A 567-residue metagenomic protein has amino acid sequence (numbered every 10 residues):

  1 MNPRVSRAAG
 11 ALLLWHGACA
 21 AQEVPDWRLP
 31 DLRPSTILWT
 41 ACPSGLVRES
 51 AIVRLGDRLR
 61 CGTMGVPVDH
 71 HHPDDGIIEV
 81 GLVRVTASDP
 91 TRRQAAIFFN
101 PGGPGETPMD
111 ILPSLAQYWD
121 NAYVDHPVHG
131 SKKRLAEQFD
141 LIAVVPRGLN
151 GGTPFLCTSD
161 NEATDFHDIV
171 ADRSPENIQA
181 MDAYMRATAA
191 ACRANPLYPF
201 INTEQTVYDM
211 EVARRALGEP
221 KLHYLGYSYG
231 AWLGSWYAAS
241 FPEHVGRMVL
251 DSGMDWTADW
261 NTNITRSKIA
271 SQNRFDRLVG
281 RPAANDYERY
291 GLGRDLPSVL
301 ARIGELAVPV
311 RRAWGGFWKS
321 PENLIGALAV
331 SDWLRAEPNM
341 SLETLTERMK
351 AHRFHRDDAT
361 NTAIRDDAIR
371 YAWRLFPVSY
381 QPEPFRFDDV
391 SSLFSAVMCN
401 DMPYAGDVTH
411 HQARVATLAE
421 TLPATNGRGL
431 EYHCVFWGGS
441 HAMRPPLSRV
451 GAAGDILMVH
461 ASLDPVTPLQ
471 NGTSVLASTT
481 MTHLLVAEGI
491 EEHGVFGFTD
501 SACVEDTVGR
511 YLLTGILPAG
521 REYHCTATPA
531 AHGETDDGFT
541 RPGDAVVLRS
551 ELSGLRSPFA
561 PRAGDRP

Functional and structural regions predicted by a protein language model:
A20-A171, N177, G438-A442, H483 (+1 more regions): Catalytic-loop region of hydrolases
P30-D31, P297-A453, A531, A545-P567: Alpha/beta-hydrolase fold active-site neighborhood
C157, N161-F166, W236-S298, R353-F354: A catalytic-pocket lid/entrance helix-loop region that shapes and gates access to the active site across common
V207-K221: Conserved acidic catalytic loop of the alpha/beta-hydrolase fold
G226-W236: Glycine-rich nucleophile elbow surrounding the catalytic serine of serine-hydrolase chemistry
A452, M458-H460: Short beta-strand/loop motif that positions the catalytic acidic residue of the alpha/beta-hydrolase fold
P465-Q470: Conserved alpha/beta-hydrolase "acid-adjacent" motif
E491-A502: Catalytic histidine-centered segment of alpha/beta-hydrolase-like enzymes
